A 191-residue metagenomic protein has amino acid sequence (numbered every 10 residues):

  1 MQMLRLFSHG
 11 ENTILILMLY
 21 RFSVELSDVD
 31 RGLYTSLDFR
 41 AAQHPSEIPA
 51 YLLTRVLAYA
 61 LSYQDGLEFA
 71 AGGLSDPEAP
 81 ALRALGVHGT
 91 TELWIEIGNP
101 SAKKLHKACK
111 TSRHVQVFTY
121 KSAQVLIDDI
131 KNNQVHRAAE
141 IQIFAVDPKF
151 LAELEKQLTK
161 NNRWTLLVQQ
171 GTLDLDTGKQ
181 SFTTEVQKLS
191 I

Functional and structural regions predicted by a protein language model:
M1-I16: N-terminal amphipathic/basic-hydrophobic helices that include classical n-h-c signal peptides and signal-anchor
L19-A42, H114-Q187: Helix-rich interaction surfaces within compact, conserved domain-sized segments that mediate assembly or partner
D28-G73: Acidic-basic catalytic patches of nuclease active cores, encompassing PD-(D/E)XK and other metal-cofactor nuclease
L67-V87: Long amphipathic N-terminal alpha/beta scaffold segment
G72, L85, I95-G98, F118-K121: Short His-Asn-centered micro-motif
L82-A84, T91-L105: Conserved catalytic cores of phosphodiester-cleaving nucleases, focusing on short active-site segments
G86-T91, K110-V115: Short, surface-exposed connector motifs at secondary-structure boundaries
K104-A108, D129-I130: A short acidic, amphipathic alpha-helical/loop segment
